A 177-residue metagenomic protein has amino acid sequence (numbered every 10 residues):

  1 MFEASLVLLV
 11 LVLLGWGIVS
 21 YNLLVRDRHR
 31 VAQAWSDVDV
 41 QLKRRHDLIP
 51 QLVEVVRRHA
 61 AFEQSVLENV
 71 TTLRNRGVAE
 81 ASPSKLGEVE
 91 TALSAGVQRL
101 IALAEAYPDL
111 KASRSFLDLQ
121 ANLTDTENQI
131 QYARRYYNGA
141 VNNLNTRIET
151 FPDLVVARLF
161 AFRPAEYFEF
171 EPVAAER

Functional and structural regions predicted by a protein language model:
F2-R177: A helix-centric hydrophobic-segment signal that preferentially recognizes long, alpha-helical stretches used
